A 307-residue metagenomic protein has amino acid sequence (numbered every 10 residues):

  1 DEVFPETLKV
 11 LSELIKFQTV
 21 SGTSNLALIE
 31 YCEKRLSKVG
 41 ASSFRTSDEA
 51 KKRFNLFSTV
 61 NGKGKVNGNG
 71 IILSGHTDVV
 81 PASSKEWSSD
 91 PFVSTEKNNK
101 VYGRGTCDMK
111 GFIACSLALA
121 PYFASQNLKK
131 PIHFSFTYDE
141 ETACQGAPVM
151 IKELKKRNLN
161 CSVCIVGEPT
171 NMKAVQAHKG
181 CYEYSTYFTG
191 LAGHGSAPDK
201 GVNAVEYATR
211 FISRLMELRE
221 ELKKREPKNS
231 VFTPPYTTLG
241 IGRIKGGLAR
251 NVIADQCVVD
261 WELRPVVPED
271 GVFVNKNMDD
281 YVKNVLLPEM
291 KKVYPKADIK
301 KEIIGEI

Functional and structural regions predicted by a protein language model:
D1-S84, Q256-D260: N-terminal helical capping/dimerization or prosegment-like subdomains of hydrolases acting on amide or phosphate bonds
S12, E33, A114-P121, P148-I151 (+1 more regions): Predominant activation on well-ordered alpha-helical scaffold segments within soluble catalytic domains
S43, S58, S94-E96, I241-I244: A structural signal for short hydrophobic beta-strand segments in well-ordered beta-sheet cores
E49, S185-I307: Metal-dependent amide/peptide-bond hydrolase catalytic core, centered on the "pita-bread" metallohydrolase fold
G68-H133: Active-site metal-coordination/substrate-binding segment of hydrolases, especially metallo-dependent peptidases
A82-E96, C161, Q176-Y187: Acidic-glycine-rich active-site phosphate/pyrophosphate-binding loop
M109-E183: Acidic/histidine-rich catalytic neighborhood of metal-dependent amide-processing enzymes
